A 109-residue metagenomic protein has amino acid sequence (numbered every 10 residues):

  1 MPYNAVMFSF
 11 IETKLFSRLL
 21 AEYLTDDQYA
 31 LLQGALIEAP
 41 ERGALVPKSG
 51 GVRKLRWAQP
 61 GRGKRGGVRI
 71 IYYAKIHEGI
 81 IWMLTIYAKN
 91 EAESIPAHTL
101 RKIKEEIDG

Functional and structural regions predicted by a protein language model:
M1-M7: Short, intrinsically disordered or compositionally biased N-terminal tails of bacterial proteins
F8-E12: Short acidic alpha-helix initiation/capping motifs at coil-to-helix transition points, especially at protein N-termini
G34-K64: A short, surface-exposed loop/turn module that caps and links secondary-structure elements
P60-R62, Y73-I76: Short polar/acidic secondary-structure junctions
G66-I70: Short, surface-exposed coil-to-beta transition loops
A74-G109: Enriched for short, Lys/Arg-rich terminal
